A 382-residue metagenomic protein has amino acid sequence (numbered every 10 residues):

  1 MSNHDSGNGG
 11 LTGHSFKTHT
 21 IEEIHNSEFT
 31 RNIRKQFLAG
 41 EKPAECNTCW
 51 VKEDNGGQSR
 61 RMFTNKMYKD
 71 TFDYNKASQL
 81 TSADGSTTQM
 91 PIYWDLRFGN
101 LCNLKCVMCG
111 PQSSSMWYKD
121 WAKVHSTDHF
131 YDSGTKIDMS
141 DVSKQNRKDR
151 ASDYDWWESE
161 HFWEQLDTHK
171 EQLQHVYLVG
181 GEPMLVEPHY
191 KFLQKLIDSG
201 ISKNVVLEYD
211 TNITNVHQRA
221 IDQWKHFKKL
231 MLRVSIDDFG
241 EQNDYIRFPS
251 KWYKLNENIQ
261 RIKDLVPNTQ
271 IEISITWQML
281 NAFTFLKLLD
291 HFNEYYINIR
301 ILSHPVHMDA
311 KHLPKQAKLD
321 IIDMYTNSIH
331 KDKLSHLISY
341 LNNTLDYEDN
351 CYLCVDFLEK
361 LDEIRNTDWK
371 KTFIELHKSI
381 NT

Functional and structural regions predicted by a protein language model:
M1, F16, L38-Q89, Y93 (+4 more regions): Radical SAM enzyme core and accessory elements
M1, F162-Q165, F192, L255-N258 (+2 more regions): Alpha-helical packing segments of well-folded alpha/beta enzyme cores
S6-V51: Membrane-interface junctions of multi-pass transporters
P91-L101, Q112-E158, E171-E187, S199-R219 (+3 more regions): Core AdoMet radical
H129-T168, A310-Y347: Low-complexity, serine/threonine/proline-enriched polar segments
E164-H169, Q194-G200, Q223-K225, I262: Leucine-rich repeat
P188-Q194, H217-W224, T284-L288: Distinct, well-ordered alpha-helical segments
E208, F227-S235, K251-N381: Conserved C-terminal portion of the radical SAM core fold that forms the substrate/S-adenosylmethionine-binding
